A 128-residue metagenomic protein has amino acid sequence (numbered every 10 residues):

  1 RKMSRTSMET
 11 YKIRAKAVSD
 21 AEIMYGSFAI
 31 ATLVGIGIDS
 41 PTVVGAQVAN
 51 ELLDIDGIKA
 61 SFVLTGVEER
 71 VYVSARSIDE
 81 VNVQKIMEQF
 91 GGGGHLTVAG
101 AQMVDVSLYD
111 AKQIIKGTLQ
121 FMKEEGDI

Functional and structural regions predicted by a protein language model:
R1-I128: Hydrophobic helix-and-loop "lid/oligomerization" segment in the mid-to-C-terminal part of catalytic domains
